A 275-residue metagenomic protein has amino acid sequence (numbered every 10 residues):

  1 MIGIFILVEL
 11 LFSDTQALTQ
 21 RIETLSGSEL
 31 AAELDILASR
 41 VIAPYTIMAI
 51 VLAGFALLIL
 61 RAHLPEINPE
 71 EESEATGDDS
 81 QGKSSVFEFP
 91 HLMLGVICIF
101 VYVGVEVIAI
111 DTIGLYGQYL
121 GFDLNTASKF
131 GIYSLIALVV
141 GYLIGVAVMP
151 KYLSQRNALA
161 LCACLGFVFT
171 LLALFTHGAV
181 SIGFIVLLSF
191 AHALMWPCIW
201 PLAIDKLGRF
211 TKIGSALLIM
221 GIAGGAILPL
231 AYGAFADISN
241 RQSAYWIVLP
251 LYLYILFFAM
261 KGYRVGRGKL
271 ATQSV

Functional and structural regions predicted by a protein language model:
I4-F12, S84-I132: Extracytoplasmic gate region of multi-pass secondary transporters
I6, L11, G141-S154, A236: Helix-to-loop junctions at the C-terminal end of transmembrane segments in multipass secondary transporters
E9-M48, A231-Y252: A membrane-interface helix-boundary motif in multi-pass transporters
A56-H63, L249-V275: Multi-pass alpha-helical transporter architecture, strongest for 12-TM Major Facilitator/SLC carriers used
A127-K151, G166: Transmembrane alpha-helices of Major Facilitator/SLC transporters
N157-L172: Structural signature of the two symmetry-related core transmembrane helices
A193-G208: Intracellular juxtamembrane helix-capping segments at the cytosolic ends of symmetry-related transmembrane helices
K206-N240: A late C-terminal transmembrane helix in Major Facilitator Superfamily
